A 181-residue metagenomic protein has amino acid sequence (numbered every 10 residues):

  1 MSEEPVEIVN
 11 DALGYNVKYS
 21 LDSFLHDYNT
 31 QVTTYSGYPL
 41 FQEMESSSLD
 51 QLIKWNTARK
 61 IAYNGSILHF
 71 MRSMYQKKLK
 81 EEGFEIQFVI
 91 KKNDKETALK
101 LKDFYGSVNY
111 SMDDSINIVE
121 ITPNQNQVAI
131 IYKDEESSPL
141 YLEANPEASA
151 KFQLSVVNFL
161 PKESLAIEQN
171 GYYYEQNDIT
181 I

Functional and structural regions predicted by a protein language model:
M1-I181: Surface-exposed, low-complexity/disordered segments and acidic/polar micro-motifs at processing/linker regions
